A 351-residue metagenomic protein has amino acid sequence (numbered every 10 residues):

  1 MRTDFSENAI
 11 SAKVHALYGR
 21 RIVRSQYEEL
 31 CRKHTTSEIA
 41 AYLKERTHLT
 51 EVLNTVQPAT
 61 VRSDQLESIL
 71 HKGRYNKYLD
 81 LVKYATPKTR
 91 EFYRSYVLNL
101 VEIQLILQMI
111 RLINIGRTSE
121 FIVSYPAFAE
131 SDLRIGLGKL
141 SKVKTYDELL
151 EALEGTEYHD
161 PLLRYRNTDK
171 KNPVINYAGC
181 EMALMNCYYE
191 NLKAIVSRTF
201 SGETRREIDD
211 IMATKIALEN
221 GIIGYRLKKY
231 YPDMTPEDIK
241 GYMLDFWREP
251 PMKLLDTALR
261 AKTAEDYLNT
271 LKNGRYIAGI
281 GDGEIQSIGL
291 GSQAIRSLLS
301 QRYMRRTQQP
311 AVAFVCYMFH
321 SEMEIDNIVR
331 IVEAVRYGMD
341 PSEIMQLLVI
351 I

Functional and structural regions predicted by a protein language model:
M1-I351: N-terminal domain-start signal
